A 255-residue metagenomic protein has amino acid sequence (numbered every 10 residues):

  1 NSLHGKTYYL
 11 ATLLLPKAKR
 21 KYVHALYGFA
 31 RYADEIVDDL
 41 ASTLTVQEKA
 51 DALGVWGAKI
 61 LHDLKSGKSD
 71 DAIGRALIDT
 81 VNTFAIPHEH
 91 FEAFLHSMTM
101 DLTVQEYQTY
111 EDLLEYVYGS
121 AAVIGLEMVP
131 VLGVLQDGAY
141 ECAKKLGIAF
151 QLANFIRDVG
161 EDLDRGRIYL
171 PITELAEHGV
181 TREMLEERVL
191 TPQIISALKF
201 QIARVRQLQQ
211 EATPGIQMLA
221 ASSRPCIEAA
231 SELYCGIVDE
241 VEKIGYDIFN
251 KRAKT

Functional and structural regions predicted by a protein language model:
N1-Q151, I156, G160-T255: Catalytic cores of Mg2+-dependent Asp-rich isoprenoid enzymes
